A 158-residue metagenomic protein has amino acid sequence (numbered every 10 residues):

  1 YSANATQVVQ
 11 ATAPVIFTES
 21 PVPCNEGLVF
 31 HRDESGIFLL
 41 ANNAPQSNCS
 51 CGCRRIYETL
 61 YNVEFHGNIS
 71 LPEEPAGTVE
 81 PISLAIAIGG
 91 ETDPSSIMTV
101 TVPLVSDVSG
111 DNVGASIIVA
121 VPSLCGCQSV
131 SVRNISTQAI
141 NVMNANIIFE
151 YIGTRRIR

Functional and structural regions predicted by a protein language model:
Y1-R158: Extracellular jelly-roll beta-sandwich "head" domains, especially the C-terminal globular C1q domain
